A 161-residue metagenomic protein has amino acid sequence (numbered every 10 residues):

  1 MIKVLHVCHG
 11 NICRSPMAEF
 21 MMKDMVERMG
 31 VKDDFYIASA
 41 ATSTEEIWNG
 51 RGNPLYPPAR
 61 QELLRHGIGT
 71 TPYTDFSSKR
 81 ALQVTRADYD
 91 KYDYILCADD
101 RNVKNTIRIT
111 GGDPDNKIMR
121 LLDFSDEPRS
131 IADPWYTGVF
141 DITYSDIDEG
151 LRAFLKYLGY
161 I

Functional and structural regions predicted by a protein language model:
M1-I161: Short polar/charged helix/loop
